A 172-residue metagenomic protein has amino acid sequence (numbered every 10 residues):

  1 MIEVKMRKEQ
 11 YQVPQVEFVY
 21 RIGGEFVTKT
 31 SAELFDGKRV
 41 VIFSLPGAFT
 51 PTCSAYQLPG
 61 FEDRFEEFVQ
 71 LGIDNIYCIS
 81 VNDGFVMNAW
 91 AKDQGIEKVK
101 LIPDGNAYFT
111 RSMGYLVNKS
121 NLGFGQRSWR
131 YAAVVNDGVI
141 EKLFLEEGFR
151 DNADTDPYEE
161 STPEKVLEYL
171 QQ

Functional and structural regions predicted by a protein language model:
M1-Q172: Chalcogenol-based redox active-site neighborhoods
